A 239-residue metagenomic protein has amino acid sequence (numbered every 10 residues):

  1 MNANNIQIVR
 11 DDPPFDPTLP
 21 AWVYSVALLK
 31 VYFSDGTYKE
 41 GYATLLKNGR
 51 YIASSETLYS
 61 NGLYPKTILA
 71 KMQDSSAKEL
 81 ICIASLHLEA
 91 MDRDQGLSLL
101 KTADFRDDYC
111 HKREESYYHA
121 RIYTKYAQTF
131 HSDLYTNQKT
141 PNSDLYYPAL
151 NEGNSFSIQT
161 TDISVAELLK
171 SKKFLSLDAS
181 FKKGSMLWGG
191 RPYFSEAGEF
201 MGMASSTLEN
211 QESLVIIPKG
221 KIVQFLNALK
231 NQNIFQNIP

Functional and structural regions predicted by a protein language model:
M1-P17, P65-L69, A84-L88, R106-C110 (+1 more regions): C-terminal cap/linker of serine protease catalytic domains
D11-F15, V26-S55, I81-S85, G189-P192 (+1 more regions): A conserved glycine-rich beta-strand in the N-terminal activation segment of trypsin-fold
V23-A27, K39-G41, K47-G49, K66 (+6 more regions): Envelope-exposed proteins and targeting segments
L29, A43, G49, A53-S54 (+9 more regions): Terminal peptide-recognition signature
F33-G36, G62, F181-L187: Short loop/turn motifs at secondary-structure junctions and domain boundaries
Y38-E40, L46-L97, F105, S206 (+1 more regions): Catalytic-histidine neighborhood of serine endopeptidases, predominantly the chymotrypsin-like S1/PA family
A90, Y109-D178, K182-W188, A204-V215: Flexible, gly/ser-rich surface segments that form the specificity/activation loops bordering the active-site cleft
G96-S98, K173, S180, A228-P239: PDZ/PDZ-like groove recognition
